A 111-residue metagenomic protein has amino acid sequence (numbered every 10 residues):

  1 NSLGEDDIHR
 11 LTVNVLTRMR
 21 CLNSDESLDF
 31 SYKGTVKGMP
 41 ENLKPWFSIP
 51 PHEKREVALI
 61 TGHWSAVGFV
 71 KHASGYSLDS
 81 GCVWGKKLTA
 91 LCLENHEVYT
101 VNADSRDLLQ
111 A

Functional and structural regions predicted by a protein language model:
N1-A111: Feature recognizes metal-dependent phosphohydrolase scaffolds
